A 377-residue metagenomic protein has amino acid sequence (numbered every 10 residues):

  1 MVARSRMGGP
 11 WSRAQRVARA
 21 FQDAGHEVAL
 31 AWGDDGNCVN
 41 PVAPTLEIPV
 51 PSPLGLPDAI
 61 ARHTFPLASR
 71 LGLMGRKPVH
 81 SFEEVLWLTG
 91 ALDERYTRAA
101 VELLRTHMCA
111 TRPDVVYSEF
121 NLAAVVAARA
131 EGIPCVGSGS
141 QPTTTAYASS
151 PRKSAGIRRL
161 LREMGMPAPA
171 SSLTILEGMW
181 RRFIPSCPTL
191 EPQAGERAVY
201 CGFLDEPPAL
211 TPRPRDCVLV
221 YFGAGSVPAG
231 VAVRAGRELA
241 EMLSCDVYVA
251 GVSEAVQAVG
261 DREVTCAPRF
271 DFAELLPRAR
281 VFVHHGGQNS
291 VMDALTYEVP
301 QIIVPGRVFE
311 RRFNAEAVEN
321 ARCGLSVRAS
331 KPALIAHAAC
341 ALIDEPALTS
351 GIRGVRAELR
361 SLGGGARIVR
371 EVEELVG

Functional and structural regions predicted by a protein language model:
A3-Q15, V39, G225-G230: A short, glycine/small-residue-rich beta-strand->loop->alpha-helix junction that serves as a flexible
A18, A198-V281: Donor-nucleotide binding loops and adjacent catalytic segments primarily of GT-B fold Leloir glycosyltransferases
D23-A24, V28-L88: Conserved nucleotide-sugar phosphate-binding/catalytic loop shared by glycosyltransferases and other
T64-V115, G156-S171: Conserved nucleotide-sugar donor-binding subdomain of glycosyltransferases
D93-R158: Conserved nucleotide-sugar donor-interacting segment of glycosyltransferase catalytic cores, predominantly GT-B
V116-E119, R269-A315: A donor-sugar binding/catalytic signature common to diverse glycosyltransferases and related nucleotide-sugar
Y147-V227, A250-E254: A nucleotide-sugar donor-handling region in carbohydrate enzymes
L325, S330-A333, C340-V355, L362: Conserved donor-nucleotide binding/catalytic region of nucleotide-linked donor-dependent transferases
